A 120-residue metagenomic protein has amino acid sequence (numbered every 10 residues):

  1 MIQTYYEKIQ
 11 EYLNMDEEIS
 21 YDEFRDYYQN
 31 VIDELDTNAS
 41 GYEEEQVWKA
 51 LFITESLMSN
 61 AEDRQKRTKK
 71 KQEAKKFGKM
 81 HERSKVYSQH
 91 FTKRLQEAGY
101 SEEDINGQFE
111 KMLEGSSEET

Functional and structural regions predicted by a protein language model:
M1-T37, S116: Short terminal alpha-helical segments
I2-Y6, Y28, E44, S88 (+1 more regions): Short amphipathic alpha-helical segments that mediate assembly, nucleic-acid/protein binding, or membrane association
Q3-Q10, E45-E62: Amphipathic alpha-helical repeat scaffolds of TPR domains
I19-D26, Y42-F52, K75, K79-E82 (+1 more regions): Residues within HEAT/ARM-like alpha-solenoid scaffolds
N30-W48, R64-R67, A98-G99: Short, solvent-exposed, charged loop/turn and helix-capping segments that join or cap alpha-helices on peripheral
I32, L51, M58, Q65-K66 (+2 more regions): Heptad-repeat amphipathic alpha-helical coiled-coil interaction surface used for oligomerization/assembly
E73-T120: Amphipathic alpha-helical binding modules
